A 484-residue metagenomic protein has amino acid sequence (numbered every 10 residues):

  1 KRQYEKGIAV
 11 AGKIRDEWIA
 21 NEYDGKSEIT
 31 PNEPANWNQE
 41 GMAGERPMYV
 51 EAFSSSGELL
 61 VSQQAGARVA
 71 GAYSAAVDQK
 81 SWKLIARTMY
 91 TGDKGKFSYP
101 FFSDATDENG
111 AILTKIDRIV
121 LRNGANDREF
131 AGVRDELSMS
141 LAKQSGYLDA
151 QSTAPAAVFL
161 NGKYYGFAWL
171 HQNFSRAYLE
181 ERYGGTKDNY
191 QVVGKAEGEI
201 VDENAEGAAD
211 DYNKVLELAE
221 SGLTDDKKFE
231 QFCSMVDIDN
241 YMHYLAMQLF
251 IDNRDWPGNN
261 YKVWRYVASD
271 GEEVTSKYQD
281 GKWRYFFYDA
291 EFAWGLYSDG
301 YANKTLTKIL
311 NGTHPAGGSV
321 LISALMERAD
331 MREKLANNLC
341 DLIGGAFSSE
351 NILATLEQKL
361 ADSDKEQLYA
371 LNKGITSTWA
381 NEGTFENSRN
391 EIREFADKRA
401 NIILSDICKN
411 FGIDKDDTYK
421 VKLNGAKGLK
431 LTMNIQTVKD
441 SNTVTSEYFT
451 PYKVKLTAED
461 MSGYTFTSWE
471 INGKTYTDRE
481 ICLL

Functional and structural regions predicted by a protein language model:
K1-T30, P34-E40, M48-Y49, E58 (+7 more regions): Middle-to-C-terminal accessory/interaction subdomains
R2-E206: Conserved ATP-binding subdomain of kinase catalytic cores across diverse folds
E58-S62, V438-N442, K474-D478: Surface-exposed loop/edge segments in extracytoplasmic proteins
Q367-N372, K453-D478: Surface-exposed interfaces of beta-sheet-rich extracellular modules
K415-K420, G428, F449-K455: Short coil/turn motif common to extracellular beta-sandwich-like domains
L423-G425, K430-T437, T465-G473: Change to "...patches in solvent-exposed regions of secreted, membrane-anchored, or virion-exposed structural
M433-Y464: Extracellular modular ligand-binding repeats in secreted and cell-surface proteins
Y448-F449, E480-L484: Solvent-exposed segments in extracellular or luminal domains encompassing
